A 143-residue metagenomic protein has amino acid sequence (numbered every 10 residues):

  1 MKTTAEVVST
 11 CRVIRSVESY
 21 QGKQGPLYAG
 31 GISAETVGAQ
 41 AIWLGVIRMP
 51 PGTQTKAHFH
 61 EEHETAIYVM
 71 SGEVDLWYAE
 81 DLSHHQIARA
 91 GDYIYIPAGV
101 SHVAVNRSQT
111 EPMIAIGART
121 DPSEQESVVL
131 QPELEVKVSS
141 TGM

Functional and structural regions predicted by a protein language model:
M1-A41, K56, L130-M143: A short, N-terminal "cap"/entry segment at the start of jelly-roll beta-barrel domains of the cupin/DSBH fold
G30, G45-E61: Conserved short histidine dyad/triad with adjacent acidic residue
L44-R48, A66, H85, Y93-Y95 (+1 more regions): Conserved hydrophobic/aromatic beta-strand scaffold that supports enzyme active sites
V46, F59, Y78-E80, N106 (+1 more regions): Residue-level recognition of conserved beta-strand positions in structured domain cores
Q54, H63-A90: A short beta-strand-loop-beta hairpin characteristic of the jelly-roll/cupin
H85, R89-A90, A98-Q125: Ligand-binding loop in jelly-roll beta-barrel domains
